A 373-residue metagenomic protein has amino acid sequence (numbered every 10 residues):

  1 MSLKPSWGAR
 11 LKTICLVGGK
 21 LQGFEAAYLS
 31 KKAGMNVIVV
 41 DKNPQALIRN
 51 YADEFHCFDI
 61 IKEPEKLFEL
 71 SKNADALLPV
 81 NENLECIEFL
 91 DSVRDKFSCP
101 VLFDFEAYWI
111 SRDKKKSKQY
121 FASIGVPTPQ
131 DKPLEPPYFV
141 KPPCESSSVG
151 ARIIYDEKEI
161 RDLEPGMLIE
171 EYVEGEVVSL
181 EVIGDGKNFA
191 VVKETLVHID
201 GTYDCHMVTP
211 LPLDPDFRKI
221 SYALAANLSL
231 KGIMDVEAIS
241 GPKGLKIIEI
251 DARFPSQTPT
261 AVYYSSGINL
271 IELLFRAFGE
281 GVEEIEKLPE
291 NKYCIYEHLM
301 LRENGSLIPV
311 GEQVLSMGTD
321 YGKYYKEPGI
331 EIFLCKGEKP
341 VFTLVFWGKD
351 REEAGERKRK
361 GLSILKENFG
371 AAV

Functional and structural regions predicted by a protein language model:
M1-D104, E283, W347-D350, R357-V373: ATP-binding N-terminal substructure of ATP-dependent carboxylate-amine bond-forming enzymes
L16, N36-D41, L77-P79, T128-D131 (+3 more regions): Short, hydrophobic beta-strand segments that form beta-sheet elements in well-ordered domains
N50-D59, C99-P100, Y138-V140, M167-I169 (+1 more regions): Active-site regions of enzymes building and remodeling cell-envelope glycoconjugates
Y108-V177, G184-F189, T195-D200, C205-A223 (+1 more regions): Active-site nucleotide/adenylate-binding loops and adjacent lid/helix of ATP-dependent enzymes
E171-S229, S240, D251-F278, K287-N291 (+1 more regions): ATP-dependent carboxylate/phosphate-activation module, predominantly the ATP-grasp catalytic core and closely related
L230-V236: Active-site-adjacent "lid" and substrate-binding segments of diverse enzymatic cores
G244-K246: Conserved protein kinase catalytic/activation segment
F275-V373: Peripheral (often C-terminal) accessory segments that flank ATP-dependent C-N-forming ligase machineries
